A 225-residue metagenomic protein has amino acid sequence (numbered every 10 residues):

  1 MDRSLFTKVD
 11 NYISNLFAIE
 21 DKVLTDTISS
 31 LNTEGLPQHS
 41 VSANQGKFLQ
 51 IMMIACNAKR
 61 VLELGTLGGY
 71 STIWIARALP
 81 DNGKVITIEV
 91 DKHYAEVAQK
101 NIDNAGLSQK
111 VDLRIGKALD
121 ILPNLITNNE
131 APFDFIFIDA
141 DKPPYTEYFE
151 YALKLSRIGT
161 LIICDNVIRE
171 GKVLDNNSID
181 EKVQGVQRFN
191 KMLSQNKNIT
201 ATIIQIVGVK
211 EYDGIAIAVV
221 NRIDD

Functional and structural regions predicted by a protein language model:
M1-F137, K142-I163, V167-D225: A short alpha-helical cap/connector motif
